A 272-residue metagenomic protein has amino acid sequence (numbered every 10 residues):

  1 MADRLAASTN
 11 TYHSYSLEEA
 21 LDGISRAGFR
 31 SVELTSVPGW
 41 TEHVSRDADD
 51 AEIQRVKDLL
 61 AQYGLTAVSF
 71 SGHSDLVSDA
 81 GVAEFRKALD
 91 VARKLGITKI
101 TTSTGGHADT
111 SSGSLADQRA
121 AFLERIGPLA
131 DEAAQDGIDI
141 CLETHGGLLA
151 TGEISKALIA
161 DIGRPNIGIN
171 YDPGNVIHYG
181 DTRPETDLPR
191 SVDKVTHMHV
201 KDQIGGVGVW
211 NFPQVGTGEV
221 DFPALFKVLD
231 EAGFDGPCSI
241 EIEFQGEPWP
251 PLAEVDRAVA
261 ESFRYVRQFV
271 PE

Functional and structural regions predicted by a protein language model:
A2-L5, E18, S31, T35 (+2 more regions): Acidic/histidine-rich catalytic cores of soluble enzymes
A7, I24, V32, L60 (+7 more regions): Conserved, mostly hydrophobic/aromatic
S8-Y12, T35-V37, G72-L76, G105-H107 (+4 more regions): Active-site beta-loop-alpha junctions enriched in small/polar residues
Y15-E19, G23, Q54, D58-T66 (+3 more regions): Active-site acidic/histidine proton-transfer and metal-coordination neighborhood in alpha/beta enzyme cores
F29, L34, A92-I97, V195 (+1 more regions): A structural motif
E33-K57, G106-T110: Glycine-rich, proline-tolerant flexible connector loops at the mouths of alpha/beta enzymes
G39-V44, L76, A108-G113, I177-Y179 (+2 more regions): A short acidic, helix-capping loop that chelates divalent metal ions and anchors anionic groups
L252-E272: C-terminal helical cap(s) of enzyme catalytic domains, especially alpha/beta-barrels
